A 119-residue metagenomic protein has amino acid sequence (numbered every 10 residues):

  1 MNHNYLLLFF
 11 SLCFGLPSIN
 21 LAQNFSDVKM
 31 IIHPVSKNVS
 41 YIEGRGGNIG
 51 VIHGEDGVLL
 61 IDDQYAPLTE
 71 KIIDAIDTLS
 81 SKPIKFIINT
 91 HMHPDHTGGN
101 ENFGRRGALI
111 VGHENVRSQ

Functional and structural regions predicted by a protein language model:
M1-Y5: Positively charged n-region of N-terminal signal peptides that target proteins for export
L7-P17: Bacterial N-terminal signal peptides
S18-A22: Sec/Tat signal peptide C-region and signal peptidase I cleavage site
Q23-I31: Blade/loop signatures of beta-propeller domains
M30-A75: Conserved beta-strand hairpin/beta-sheet module of binuclear metal-dependent hydrolase folds, prominently
E55-L59, P67-G112: Active-site metal-binding motif and surrounding structural segment of the metallo-beta-lactamase
E114-Q119: Acidic/polar short surface loop at catalytic or gating sites that assists cofactor/ion binding and chemistry
